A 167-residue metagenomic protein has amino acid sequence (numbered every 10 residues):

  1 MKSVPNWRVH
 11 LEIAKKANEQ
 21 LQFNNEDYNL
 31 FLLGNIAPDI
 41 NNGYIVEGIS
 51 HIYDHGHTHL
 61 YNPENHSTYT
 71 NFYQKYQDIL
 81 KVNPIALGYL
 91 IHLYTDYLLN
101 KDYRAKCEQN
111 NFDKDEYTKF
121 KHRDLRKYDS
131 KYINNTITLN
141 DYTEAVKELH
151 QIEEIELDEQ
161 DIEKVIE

Functional and structural regions predicted by a protein language model:
M1-E167: N-terminal leader/auxiliary helical segments
